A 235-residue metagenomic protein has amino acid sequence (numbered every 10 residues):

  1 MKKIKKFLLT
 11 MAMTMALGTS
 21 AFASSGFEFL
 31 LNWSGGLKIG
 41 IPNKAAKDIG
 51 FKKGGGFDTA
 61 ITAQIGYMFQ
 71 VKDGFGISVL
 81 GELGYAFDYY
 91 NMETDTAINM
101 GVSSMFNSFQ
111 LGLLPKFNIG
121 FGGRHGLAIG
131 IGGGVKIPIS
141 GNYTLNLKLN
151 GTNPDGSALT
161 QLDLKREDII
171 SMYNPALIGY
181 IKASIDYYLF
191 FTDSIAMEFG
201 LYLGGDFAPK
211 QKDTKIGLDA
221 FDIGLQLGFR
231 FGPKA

Functional and structural regions predicted by a protein language model:
M1-G26, K234-A235: Cleavable N-terminal export/targeting peptides
A12, T62-G66, G112-N118, K182-D186 (+1 more regions): Outer-membrane beta-barrel architecture
G18, G26, G36, G66 (+11 more regions): Small side chains
S25, F57-T59, I77, I195-M197 (+1 more regions): Residues at beta-strand starts and edge strands
F29-L31, G40-F51, G84-D88, M105 (+2 more regions): Predominantly the C-terminal beta-signal and adjacent terminal strand-loop region of outer-membrane beta-barrel
W33, F57-P154, F191: Gram-negative (and chloroplast) outer-membrane scaffold detector with strong preference for beta-barrel transmembrane
G36-Q64: N-terminal targeting signals for Sec/Tat export/insertion, comprising classic cleavable signal peptides
